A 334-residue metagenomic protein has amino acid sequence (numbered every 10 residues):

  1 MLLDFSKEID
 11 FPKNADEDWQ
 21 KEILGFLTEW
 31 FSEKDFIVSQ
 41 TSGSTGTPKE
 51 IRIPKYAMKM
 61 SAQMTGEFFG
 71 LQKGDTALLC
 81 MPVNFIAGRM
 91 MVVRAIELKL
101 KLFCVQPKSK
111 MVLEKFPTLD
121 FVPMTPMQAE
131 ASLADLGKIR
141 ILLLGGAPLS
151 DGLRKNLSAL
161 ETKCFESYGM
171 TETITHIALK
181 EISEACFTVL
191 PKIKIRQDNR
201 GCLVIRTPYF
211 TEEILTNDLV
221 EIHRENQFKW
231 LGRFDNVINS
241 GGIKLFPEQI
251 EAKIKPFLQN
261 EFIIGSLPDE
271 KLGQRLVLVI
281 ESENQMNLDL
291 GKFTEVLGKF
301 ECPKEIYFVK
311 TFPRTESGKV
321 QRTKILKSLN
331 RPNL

Functional and structural regions predicted by a protein language model:
M1-W19, K59-L78, K108-D120: Conserved ATP-dependent adenylate/AMP-binding module captured primarily in the ANL superfamily
E22-Q40, G74: Conserved pre-ATP/AMP-binding loop-to-beta segment of ANL
F36-M60, G70-Q72: Conserved AMP-binding A3 loop
I53-M60, T76-A131: AMP-binding/adenylate-forming
S132-S183: Gly/Ser/Thr-rich phosphate-binding loop
T162-R200, T207-E213: Conserved ATP-binding loop and adjacent catalytic segment of the adenylate-forming AMP-binding
N217-E301: AMP-binding/adenylate-forming catalytic core of the ANL superfamily
V277-E281, K292-L334: Conserved C-terminal "lid"/linker of ANL adenylate-forming enzymes
